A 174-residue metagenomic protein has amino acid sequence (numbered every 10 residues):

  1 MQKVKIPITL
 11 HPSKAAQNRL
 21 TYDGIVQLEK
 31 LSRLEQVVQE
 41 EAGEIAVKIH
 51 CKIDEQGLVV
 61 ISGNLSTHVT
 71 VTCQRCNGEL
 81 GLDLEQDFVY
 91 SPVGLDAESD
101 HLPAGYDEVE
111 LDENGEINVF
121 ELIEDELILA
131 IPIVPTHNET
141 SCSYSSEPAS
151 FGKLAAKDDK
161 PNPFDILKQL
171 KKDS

Functional and structural regions predicted by a protein language model:
M1-A15, R19, P92-S174: Charge-rich, low-complexity linker and terminal segments
M1-H68: A positional/architectural concept
V47, F88-Y90: Residue-level detection of beta-strand scaffold positions
E55-T72, D125-H137: Immediate flanking context of iron-sulfur cluster ligation sites
C76: Conformational-control "hinges and anchors"
L80: Cys/His-rich microdomains that often coordinate metals
D83-Q86: Short Cys/His-rich "knuckle" micro-motifs
